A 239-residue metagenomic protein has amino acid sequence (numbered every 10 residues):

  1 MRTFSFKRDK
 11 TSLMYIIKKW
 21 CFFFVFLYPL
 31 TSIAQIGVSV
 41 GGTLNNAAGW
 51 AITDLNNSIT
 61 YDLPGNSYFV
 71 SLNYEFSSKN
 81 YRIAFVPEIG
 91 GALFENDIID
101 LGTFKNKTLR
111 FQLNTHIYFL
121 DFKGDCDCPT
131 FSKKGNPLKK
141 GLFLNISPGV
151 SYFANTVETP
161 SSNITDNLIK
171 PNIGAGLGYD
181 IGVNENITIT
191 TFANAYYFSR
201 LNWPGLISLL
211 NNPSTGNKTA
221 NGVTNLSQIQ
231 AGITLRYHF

Functional and structural regions predicted by a protein language model:
M1-S39, L235-F239: Bacterial Sec-dependent N-terminal signal peptides
S32-A84, I99, T234-F239: Short glycine/proline- and aromatic-enriched beta-strand/turn motifs that initiate or cap beta-hairpins
A34-V38, K79-F85, L109, N136-L144 (+3 more regions): Outer-envelope beta-barrel architecture signal
I36-G42, V70-L72, F85-I89, L113 (+4 more regions): Membrane-embedded beta-strand positions of outer-membrane beta-barrel proteins
D54-Y61, N96-K105, F131-S132, E158-D166 (+1 more regions): Extracellular loop and loop/strand-boundary signature of outer-membrane beta-barrel proteins
D62-V70, L93, K105-F111, K140 (+2 more regions): Residues that define the transmembrane beta-barrel architecture of outer-membrane proteins
F76-P160, R236-Y237: Gram-negative (and chloroplast) outer-membrane scaffold detector with strong preference for beta-barrel transmembrane
D97, G182-F239: Predominantly the C-terminal beta-signal and adjacent terminal strand-loop region of outer-membrane beta-barrel
